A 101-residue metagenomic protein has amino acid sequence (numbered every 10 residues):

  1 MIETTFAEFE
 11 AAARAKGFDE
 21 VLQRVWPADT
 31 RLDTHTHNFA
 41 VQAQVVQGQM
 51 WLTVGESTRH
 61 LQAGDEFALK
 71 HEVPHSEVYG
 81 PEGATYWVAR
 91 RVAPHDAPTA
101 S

Functional and structural regions predicted by a protein language model:
M1-A28: A short, N-terminal "cap"/entry segment at the start of jelly-roll beta-barrel domains of the cupin/DSBH fold
E20-H37, H71-E72: Conserved short histidine dyad/triad with adjacent acidic residue
A28, N38, S57, V73-P74 (+1 more regions): A generic "binding-loop/recognition-motif" signal
T36-L52: Short, conserved beta-strand element in jelly-roll/cupin
G55-E72: Short acidic-glycine-tyrosine-enriched beta hairpin
H71-D96: Ligand-binding loop in jelly-roll beta-barrel domains
